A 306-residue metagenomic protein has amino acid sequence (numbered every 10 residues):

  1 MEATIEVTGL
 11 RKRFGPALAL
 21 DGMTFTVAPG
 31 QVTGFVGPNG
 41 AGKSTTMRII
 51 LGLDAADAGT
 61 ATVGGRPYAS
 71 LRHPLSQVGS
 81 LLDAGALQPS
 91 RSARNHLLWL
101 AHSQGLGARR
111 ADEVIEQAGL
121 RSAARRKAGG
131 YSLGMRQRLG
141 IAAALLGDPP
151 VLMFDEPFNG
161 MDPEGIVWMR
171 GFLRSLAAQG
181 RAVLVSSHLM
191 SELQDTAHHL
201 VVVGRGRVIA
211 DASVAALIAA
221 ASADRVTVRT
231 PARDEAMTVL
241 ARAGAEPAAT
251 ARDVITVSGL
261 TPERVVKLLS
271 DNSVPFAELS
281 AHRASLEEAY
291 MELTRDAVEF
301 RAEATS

Functional and structural regions predicted by a protein language model:
E2, S258-S306: C-terminal coupling/interaction segments
E2-V7, K12-G204, A210: ABC transporter nucleotide-binding domains
L10, M23, A248, A277-L279: Generic beta-strand hydrophobic packing signal
G105, A219-S222, A241, S270 (+1 more regions): A generic structural signal for secondary-structure junctions that act as hinges or helix/strand caps at the edges
E113, A215-A219, A302-E303: Short, flexible cytosolic linker that couples an ABC transmembrane/permease module to its adjacent nucleotide-binding
M169-S258: ABC transporter nucleotide-binding domain
